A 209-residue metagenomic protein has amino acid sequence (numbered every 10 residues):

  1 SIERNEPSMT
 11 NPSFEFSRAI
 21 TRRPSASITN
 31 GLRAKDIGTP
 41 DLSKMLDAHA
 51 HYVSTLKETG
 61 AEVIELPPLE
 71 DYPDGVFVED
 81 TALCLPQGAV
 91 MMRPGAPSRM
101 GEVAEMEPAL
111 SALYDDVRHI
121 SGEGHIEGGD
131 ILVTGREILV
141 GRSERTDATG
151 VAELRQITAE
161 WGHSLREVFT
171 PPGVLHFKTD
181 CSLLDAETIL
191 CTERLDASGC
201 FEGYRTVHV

Functional and structural regions predicted by a protein language model:
S1-S8: Short, Lys/Arg-enriched N-terminal segments with co-localized hydrophobic residues within the first ~10-30 amino acids
M9-V209: The feature marks the mature, well-folded catalytic cores of soluble enzymes
